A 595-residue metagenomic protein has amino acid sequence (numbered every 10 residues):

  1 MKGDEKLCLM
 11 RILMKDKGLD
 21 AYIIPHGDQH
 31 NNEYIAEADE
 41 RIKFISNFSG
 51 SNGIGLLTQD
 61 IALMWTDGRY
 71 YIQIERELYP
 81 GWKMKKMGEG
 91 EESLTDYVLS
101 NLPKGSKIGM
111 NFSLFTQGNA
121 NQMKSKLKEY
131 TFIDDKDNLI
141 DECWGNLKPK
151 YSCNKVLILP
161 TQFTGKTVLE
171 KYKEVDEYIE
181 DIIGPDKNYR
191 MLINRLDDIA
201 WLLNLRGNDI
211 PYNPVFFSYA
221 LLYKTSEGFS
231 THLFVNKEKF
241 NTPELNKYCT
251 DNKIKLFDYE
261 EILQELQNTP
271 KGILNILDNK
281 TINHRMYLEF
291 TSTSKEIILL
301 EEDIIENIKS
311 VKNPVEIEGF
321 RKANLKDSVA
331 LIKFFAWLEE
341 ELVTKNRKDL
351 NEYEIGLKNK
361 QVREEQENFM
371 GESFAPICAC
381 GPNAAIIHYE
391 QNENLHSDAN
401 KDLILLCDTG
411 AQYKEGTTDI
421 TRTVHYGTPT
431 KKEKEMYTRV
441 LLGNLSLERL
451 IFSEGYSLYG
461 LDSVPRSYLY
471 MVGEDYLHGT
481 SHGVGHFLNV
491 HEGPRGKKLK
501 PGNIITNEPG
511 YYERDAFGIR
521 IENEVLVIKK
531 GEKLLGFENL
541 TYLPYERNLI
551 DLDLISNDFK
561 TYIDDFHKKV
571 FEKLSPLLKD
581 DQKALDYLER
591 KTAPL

Functional and structural regions predicted by a protein language model:
M1-L595: Active-site neighborhoods and metal-handling regions in enzymes and metal-associated proteins
